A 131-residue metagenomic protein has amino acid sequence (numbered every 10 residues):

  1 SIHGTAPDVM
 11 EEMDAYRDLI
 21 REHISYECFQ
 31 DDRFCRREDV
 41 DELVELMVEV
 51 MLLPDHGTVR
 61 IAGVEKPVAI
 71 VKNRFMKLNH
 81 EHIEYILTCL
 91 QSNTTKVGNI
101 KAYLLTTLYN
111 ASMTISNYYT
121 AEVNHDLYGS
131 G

Functional and structural regions predicted by a protein language model:
S1-G131: Electrostatic interaction modules used in gene-expression and signaling proteins
